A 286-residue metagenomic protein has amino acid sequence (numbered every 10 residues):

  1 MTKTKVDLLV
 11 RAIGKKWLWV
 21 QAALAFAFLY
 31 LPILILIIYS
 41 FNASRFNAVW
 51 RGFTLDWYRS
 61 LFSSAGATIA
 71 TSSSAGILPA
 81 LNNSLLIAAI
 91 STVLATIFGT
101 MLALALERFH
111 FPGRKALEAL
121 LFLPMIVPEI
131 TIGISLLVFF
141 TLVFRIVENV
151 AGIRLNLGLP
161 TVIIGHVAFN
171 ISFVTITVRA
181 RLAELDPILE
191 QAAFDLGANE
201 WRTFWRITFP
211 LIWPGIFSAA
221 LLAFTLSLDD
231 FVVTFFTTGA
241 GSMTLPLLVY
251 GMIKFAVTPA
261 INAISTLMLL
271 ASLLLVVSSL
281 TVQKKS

Functional and structural regions predicted by a protein language model:
M1-L36: N-terminal signal-anchor/first transmembrane alpha helix
T2-L8, W17-L18, R179-F194, W201-F209 (+1 more regions): C-terminal transmembrane helix and the adjacent membrane-cytosol boundary/short C-terminal tail of inner/organellar
T2-R11, A89-L121, I134, T141 (+1 more regions): Transmembrane-helix boundary motif in ABC transporter permease subunits
T4, L8, L55, G113-R114 (+3 more regions): Membrane-interfacial helix termini and adjacent extracytoplasmic/periplasmic loops of multi-pass transporters
L8-K15, R45, W57-A70, L228-V277 (+1 more regions): Interhelical loop and adjacent transmembrane-helix boundary motif in polytopic membrane transport permeases
V20-I33, L123, A168, V174-R181 (+2 more regions): Transmembrane alpha-helices
I33-F46, V138, V174, G215-Y250: Non-cytoplasmic
L78, N82, L86-F98, L102 (+5 more regions): Hydrophobic alpha-helical transmembrane segments of multipass integral membrane proteins, especially permease/channel
